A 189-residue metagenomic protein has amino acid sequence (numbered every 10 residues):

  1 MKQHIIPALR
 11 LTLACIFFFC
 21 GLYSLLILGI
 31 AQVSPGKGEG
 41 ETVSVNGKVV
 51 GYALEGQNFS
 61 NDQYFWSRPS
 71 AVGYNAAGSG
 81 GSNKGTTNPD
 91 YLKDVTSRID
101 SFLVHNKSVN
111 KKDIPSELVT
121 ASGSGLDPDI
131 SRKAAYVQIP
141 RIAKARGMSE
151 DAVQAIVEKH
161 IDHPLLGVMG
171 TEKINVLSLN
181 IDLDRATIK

Functional and structural regions predicted by a protein language model:
M1-I16: Membrane-entry signal-anchor segments at the cytosolic-membrane interface, especially the N-terminal signal anchor
P7, C20, L26-A145, I161-P164: Flexible, solvent-exposed loop/hinge segments and secondary-structure transition points
L13, F17-G21, K159: Hydrophobic alpha-helical transmembrane segments in multi-pass membrane proteins
L13, I27, N175-S178: Hydrophobic side chains within alpha-helical segments
R141-K189: Extracytoplasmic/periplasmic C-terminal soluble domains
